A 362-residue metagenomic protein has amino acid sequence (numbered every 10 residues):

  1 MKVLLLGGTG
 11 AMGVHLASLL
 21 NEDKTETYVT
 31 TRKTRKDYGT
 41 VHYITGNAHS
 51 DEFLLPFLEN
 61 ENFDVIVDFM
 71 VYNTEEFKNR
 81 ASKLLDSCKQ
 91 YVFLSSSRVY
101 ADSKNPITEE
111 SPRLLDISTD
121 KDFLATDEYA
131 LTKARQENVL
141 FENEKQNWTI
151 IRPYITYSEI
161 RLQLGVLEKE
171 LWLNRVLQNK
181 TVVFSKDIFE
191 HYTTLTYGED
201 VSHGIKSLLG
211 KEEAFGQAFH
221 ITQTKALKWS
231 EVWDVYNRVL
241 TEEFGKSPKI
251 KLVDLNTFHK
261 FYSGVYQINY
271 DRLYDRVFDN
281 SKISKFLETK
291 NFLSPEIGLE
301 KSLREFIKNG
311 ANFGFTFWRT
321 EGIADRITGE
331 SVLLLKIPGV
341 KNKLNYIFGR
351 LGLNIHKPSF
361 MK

Functional and structural regions predicted by a protein language model:
V3-D23: N-terminal Rossmann NAD(P)H-binding glycine-rich loop of SDR-like oxidoreductase domains
N79-R135, E142-N143, T149: Conserved Rossmann-fold NAD(P)-dependent oxidoreductase catalytic core, especially the SDR/UDP-sugar
E137-L162: Conserved beta-loop-beta element that borders a ligand/cofactor-binding pocket
E159-L171, L208-F219: Glycine/proline-rich active-site loop of Rossmann-fold NAD(P)-dependent oxidoreductases
N174-T196: A conserved pocket-lining segment of Rossmann-fold NAD(P)-dependent short-chain dehydrogenase/reductase
G198, F258-K290, A311-N312, I323-E330: Conserved C-terminal active-site "lid" loop/helix of NAD(P)H-dependent oxidoreductases that clamps the redox cofactor
S207-I268, K301, F313, F317 (+2 more regions): Mid/C-terminal beta-alpha module of Rossmann-like enzyme folds, strongest in SDR-family dehydrogenases/epimerases
P295-K362: Amphipathic terminal alpha-helices
